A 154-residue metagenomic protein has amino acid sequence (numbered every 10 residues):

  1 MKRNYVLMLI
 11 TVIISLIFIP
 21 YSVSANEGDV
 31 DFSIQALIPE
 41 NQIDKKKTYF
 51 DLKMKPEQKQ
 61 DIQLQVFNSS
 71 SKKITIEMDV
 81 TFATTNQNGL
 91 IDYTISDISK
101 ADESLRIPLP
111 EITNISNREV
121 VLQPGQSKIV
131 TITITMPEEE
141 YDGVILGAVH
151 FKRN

Functional and structural regions predicted by a protein language model:
K2-A25: Sec-dependent N-terminal signal peptides of Gram-positive bacterial secreted proteins and lipoproteins
S24-N154: Long beta-sheet-rich domains in secretory-pathway and surface-associated proteins
